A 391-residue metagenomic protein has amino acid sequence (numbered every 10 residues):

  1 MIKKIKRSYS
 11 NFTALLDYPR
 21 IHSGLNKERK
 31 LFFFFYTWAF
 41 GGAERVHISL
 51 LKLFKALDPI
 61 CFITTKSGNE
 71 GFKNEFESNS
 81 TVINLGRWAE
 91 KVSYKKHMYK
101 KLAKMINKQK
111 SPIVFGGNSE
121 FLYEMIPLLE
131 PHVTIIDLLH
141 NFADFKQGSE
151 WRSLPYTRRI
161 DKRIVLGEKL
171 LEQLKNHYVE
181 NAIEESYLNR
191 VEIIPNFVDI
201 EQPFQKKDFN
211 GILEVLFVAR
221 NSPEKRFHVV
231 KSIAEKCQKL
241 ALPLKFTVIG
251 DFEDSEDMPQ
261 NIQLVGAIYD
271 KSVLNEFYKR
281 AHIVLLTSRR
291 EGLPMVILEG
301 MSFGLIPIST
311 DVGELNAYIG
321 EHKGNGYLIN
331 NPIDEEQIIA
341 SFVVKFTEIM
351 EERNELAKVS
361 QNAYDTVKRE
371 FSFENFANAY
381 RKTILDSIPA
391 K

Functional and structural regions predicted by a protein language model:
N11-I21, Q147-W151, K175, N189-I212: Acidic anion/phosphate-binding donor-loop and adjacent secondary structure in glycosyltransferase catalytic cores
E44-S49, L213, S222-K236: A conserved mid-protein helix/loop that constitutes part of the nucleotide-sugar donor-binding site
T81-W88, E253-S272: Nucleotide-activated donor-binding/catalytic signature segment of Leloir-type glycosyltransferases, i.e., the conserved
I160-R190: A short, active-site helix/loop in glycosyltransferases that binds the activated sugar's phosphate group
N275-A281: Short alpha-helical donor nucleotide-sugar binding micro-motif in glycosyltransferases
R289: Aromatic "clamp/platform" in nucleotide-sugar-dependent glycosyltransferases that forms part of the donor/acceptor
I306-S309, E314, I319: Short hydrophobic beta-strand element within catalytic cores of glycosyltransferases and related nucleotide-activated
N316-T347: Change "using UDP/GDP/dTDP sugars" to "using nucleotide sugars
